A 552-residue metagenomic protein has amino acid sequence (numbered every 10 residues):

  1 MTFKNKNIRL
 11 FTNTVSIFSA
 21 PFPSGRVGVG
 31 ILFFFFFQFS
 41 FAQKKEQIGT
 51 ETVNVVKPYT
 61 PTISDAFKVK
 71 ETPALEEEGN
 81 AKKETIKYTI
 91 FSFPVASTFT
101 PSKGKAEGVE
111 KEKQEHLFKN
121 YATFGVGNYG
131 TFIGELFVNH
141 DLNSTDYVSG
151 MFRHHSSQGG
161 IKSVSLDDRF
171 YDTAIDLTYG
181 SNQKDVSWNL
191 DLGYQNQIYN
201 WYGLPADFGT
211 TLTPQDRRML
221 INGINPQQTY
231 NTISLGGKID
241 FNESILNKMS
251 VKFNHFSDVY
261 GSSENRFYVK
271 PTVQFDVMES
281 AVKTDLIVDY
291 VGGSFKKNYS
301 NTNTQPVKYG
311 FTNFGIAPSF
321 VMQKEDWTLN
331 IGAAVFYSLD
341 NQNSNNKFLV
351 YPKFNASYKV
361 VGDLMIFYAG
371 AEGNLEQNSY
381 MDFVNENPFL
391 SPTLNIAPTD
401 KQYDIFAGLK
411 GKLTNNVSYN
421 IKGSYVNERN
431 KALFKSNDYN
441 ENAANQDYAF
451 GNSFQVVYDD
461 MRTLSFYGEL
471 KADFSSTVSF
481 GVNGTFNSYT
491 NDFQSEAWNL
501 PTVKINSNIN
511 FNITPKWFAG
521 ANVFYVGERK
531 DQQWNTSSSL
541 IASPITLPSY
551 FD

Functional and structural regions predicted by a protein language model:
K103-G104, K113-A122, V126-S163, D167-T173: Outer-membrane beta-barrel translocator/receptor signature
H116-F118, G130-F132, R169-T173, Q227-I233 (+7 more regions): Residues that define the transmembrane beta-barrel architecture of outer-membrane proteins
V126-N128, H154-Q158, Y194-N200, F241-E243 (+11 more regions): Transmembrane beta-strands of outer-membrane beta-barrel pores
L136-H140, G150, I175-S181, L235-F241 (+10 more regions): Residues on the lipid-exposed face of transmembrane beta-strands in outer-membrane beta-barrel proteins
T145-V148, D185-N189, N242-M249, V277-T284 (+7 more regions): Repeated loop/turn-to-beta-strand initiation elements of outer-membrane beta-barrel proteins
S157-F170, A174, D191-R266: Flexible loop and strand-edge segments within Gram-negative outer membrane beta-barrel domains
I161-L166, N200-G209, Y260-R266, S294-V307 (+6 more regions): Outer-membrane beta-barrel translocator domains and adjoining extracellular loop/strand segments of Gram-negative
M381-A397, E428-D460, N487-N506, V526-D552: Outer-membrane beta-barrel domain signature, especially the mid-to-C-terminal portions of large Gram-negative OMP
